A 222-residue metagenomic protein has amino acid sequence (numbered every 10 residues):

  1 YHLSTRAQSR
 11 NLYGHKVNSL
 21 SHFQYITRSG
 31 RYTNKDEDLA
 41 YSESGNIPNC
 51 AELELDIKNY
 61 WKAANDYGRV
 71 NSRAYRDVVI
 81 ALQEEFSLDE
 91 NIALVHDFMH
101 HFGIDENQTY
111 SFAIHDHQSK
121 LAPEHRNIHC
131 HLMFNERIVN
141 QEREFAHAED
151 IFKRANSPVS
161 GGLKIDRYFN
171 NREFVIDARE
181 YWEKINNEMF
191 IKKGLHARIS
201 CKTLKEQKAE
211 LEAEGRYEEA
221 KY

Functional and structural regions predicted by a protein language model:
Y1-Y222: N-terminal nicking endonuclease/strand-transfer module with a His-rich metal-binding environment and a catalytic Tyr
